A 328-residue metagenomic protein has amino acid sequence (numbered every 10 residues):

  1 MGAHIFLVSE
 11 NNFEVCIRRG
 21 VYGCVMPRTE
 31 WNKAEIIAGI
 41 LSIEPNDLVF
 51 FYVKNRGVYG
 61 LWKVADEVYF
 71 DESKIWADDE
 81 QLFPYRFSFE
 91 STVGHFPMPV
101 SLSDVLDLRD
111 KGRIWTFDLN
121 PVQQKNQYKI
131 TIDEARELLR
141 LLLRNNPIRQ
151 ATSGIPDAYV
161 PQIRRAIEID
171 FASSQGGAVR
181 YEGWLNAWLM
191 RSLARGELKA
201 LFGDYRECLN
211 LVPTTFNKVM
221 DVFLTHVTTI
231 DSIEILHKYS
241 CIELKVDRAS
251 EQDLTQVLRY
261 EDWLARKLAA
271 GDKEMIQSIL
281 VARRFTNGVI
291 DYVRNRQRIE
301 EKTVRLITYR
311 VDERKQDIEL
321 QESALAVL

Functional and structural regions predicted by a protein language model:
G2-C24, E44, T92-M98, G112-L328: Charged, terminal alpha-helix-loop-beta segments that serve as non-catalytic nucleic-acid engagement and/or assembly
F6, L61-K63: GIY-YIG nuclease signature motif recognition
R28-G39: Short alpha-helix capping/helix-loop boundary micro-motifs
G39-F51: Short coil-to-beta transition motif at edge beta-strands of beta-rich domains
F50, S73-D78, T229, L268-A269: Catalytic micro-motifs at enzyme active sites that drive phosphoryl/nucleotidyl and oxygen chemistry
Y52-V58: Short, charged beta-turn/beta-strand-edge "cap" motif at the junction between a beta-strand and an adjacent loop
V58-L61, D71, G288-V289: Short catalytic/ligand-binding loop motif for oxyanion handling, primarily in non-cytosolic enzymes, centered on
K63-I132: Aromatic- and Lys/Arg-enriched surface recognition patch
